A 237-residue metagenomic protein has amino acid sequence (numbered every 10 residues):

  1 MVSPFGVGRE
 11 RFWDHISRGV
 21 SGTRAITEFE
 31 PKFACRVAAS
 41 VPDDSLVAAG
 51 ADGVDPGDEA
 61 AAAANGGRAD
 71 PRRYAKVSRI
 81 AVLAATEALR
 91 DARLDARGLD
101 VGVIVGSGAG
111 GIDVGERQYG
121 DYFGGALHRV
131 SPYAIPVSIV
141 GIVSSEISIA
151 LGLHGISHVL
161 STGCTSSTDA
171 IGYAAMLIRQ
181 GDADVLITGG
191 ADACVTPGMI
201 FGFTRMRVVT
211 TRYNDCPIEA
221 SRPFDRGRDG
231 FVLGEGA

Functional and structural regions predicted by a protein language model:
M1-G155, M176-R179, V195, F201-G230: Conserved "HGTGT" condensation-loop signature of ketosynthase/thiolase-family condensing enzymes that catalyze
I156-T162: Short loop-beta-helix segment that forms the pyridoxal 5′-phosphate
S167: Short conserved active-site loop signatures built around small residues
A170: Active-site histidine-anchored catalytic micro-motif
D182-L186: Short, high-confidence coil segments that cap the C-terminus of an alpha-helix and link into the following beta-strand
G189: Conserved residues at the C-terminal ends of beta-strands
L233: Acidic/histidine-enriched ion/cofactor-binding microenvironments in catalytic or ligand-binding pockets
